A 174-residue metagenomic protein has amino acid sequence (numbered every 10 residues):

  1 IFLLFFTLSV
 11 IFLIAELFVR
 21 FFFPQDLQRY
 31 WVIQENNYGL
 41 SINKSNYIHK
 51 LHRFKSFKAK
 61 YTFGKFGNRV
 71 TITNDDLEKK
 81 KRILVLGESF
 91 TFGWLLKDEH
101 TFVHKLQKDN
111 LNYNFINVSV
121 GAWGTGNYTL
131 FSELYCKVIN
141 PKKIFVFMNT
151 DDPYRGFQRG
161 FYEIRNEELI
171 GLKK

Functional and structural regions predicted by a protein language model:
F2-L17: Hydrophobic membrane-insertion alpha-helices, especially the h-region of bacterial N-terminal signal peptides
L3-T7, Q107, N117: Extended hydrophobic/aromatic segments used for targeting, binding, or gating
L4, L86-G87, F147: Short hydrophobic segments within beta-strands
F22-N110: Membrane/wall-proximal cationic-aromatic binding patches
P24-L40, T125-K174: Interaction-surface signature
L84-L86, I116, I144: Conserved beta-strand elements of the Class I
Y113: Phosphate-binding active sites in nucleotide-utilizing proteins
N117-G124: Short beta->alpha junction loops
